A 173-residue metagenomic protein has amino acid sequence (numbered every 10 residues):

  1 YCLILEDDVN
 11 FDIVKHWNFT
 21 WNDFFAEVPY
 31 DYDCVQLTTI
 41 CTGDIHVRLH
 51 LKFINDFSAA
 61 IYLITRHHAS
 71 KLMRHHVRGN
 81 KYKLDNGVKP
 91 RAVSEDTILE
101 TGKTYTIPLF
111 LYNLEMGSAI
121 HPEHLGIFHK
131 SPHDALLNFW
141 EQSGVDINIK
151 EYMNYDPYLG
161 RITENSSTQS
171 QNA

Functional and structural regions predicted by a protein language model:
Y1-L5, V9-A173: An acidic/histidine-cluster motif and surrounding catalytic segment that typifies divalent-metal-assisted enzyme active
